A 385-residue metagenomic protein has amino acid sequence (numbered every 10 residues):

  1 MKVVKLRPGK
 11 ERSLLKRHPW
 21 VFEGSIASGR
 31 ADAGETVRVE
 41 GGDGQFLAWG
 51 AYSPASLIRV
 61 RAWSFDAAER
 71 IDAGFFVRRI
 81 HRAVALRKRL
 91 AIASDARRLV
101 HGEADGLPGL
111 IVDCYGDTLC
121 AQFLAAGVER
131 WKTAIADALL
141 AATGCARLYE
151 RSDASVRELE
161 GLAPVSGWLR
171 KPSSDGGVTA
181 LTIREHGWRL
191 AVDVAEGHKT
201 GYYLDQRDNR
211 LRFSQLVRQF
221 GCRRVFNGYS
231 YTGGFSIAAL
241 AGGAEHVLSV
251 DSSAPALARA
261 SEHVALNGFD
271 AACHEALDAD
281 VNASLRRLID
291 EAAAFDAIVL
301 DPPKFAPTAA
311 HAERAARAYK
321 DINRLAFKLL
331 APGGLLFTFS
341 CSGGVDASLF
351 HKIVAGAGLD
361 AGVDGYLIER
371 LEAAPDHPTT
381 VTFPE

Functional and structural regions predicted by a protein language model:
M1-G116: Non-catalytic accessory regions of SAM-dependent methyltransferases
V100-D113, E129-Y203: Non-catalytic substrate-recognition/targeting regions of SAM-dependent transferases
F220-Y231: Conserved class I S-adenosyl-L-methionine
T232-E245: Conserved SAM-binding loop of SAM-dependent methyltransferases across substrates and taxa, primarily the Class I
H246-D251: Conserved SAM-binding motif I beta-strand of class I
P255-V299: S-adenosyl-L-methionine
A294, D321, L335-E385: C-terminal catalytic and target-recognition region of SAM-dependent MTase-like enzymes, primarily methyltransferases
F295-L325: Mobile active-site "lid"/loop adjacent to the S-adenosyl-L-methionine
